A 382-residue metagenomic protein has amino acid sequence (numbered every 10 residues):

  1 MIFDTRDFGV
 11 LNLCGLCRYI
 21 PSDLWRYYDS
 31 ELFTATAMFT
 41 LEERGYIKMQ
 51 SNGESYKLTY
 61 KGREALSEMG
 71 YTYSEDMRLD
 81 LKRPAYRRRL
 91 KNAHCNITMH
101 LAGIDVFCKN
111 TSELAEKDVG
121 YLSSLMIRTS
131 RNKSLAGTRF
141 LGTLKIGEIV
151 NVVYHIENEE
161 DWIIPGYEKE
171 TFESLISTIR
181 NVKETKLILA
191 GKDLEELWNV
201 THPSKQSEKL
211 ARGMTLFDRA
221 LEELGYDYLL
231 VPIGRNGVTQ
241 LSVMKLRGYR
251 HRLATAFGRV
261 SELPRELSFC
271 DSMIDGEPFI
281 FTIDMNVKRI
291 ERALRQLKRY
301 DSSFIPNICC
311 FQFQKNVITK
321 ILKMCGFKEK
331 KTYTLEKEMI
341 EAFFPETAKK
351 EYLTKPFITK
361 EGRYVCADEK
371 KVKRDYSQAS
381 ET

Functional and structural regions predicted by a protein language model:
M1-G9, T72, R78-R89: Short alpha-helical segments that sit at the start of domains
N12-G15: Short, locally clustered residues in the helix-turn-helix/winged-helix DNA-binding domain
C17-D29: Short acidic, hydrophobic short linear motifs in intrinsically disordered regions
S22-L24, E43, I47-K48: Catalytic phosphate/metal-binding cores of nucleic-acid and nucleotide-processing enzymes, i.e., regions that mediate
Y28-R44: Short amphipathic alpha-helical interaction segments
M49-Y73: Accessory beta->alpha helical hairpin/"wing" motif in late/C-terminal subdomains of nucleic-acid enzymes
K82-E173: Exposed, interaction-prone assembly regions rather than primary DNA-binding/catalytic cores
V153, E159, G191-T382: Long, compositionally biased intrinsically disordered regions
